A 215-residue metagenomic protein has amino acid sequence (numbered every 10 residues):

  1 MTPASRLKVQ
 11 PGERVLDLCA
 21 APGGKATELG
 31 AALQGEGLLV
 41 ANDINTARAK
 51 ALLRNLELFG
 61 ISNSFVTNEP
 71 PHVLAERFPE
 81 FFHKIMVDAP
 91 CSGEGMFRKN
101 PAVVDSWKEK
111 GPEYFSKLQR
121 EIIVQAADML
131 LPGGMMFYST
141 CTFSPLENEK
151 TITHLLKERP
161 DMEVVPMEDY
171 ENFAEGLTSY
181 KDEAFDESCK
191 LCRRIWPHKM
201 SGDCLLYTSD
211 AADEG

Functional and structural regions predicted by a protein language model:
M1-F81, E113-L118, V165-K199: Glycine-rich nucleotide cofactor-binding entry segment
C19, L52, I85, G134 (+1 more regions): Residue-level signal for inorganic ion chemistry
G30, V124-A127: A structural alpha-helix within SAM-dependent methyltransferase catalytic domains
Q34, L130-L131: Helix-to-beta-strand junctions that scaffold the AdoMet/dcAdoMet cofactor pocket in Class I SAM-dependent enzymes
A47, K84-V124, C141-N148: Mobile active-site "lid"/loop adjacent to the S-adenosyl-L-methionine
M135-S139: Conserved beta-strand signature within the Rossmann-like core of class I S-adenosyl-L-methionine
E149-D169: Conserved Class I S-adenosyl-L-methionine
Y207-E214: Conserved small/polar residues in nucleotide/adenosyl-binding loops
